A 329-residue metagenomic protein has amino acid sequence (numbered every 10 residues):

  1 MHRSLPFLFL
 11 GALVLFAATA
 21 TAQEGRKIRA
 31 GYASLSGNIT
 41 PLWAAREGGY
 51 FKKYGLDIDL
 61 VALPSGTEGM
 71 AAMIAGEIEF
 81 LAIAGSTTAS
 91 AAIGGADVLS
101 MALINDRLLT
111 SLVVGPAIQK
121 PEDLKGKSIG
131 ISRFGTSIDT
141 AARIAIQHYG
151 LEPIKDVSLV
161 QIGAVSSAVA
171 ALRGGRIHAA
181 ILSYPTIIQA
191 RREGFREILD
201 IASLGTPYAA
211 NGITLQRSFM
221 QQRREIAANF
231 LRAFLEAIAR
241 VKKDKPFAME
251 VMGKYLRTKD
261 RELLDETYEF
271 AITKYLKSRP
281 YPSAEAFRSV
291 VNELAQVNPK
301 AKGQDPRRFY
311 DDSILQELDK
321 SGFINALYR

Functional and structural regions predicted by a protein language model:
M1-P6: Positively charged n-region of N-terminal signal peptides that target proteins for export
F7-A17: Bacterial N-terminal signal peptides
A22-G174, H178-Y184, E197-I201, T206-P207: Short, glycine-/small- and polar/acidic-enriched structural segments that line small-molecule recognition paths
G49, G76, G175, G194 (+3 more regions): Short glycine-centered helix-capping/turn motifs at secondary-structure transition points
D59, T67, V157-V160, E266-I272 (+1 more regions): Short linear loop/turn motifs
S86-T87, S166-R257: Pocket-lining segment of extracytoplasmic ligand-binding domains
Q221-K302: Secondary-structure end/capping motifs
V291, A295-R329: Conserved C-terminal helix/tail region of periplasmic/extracytoplasmic solute-binding proteins
